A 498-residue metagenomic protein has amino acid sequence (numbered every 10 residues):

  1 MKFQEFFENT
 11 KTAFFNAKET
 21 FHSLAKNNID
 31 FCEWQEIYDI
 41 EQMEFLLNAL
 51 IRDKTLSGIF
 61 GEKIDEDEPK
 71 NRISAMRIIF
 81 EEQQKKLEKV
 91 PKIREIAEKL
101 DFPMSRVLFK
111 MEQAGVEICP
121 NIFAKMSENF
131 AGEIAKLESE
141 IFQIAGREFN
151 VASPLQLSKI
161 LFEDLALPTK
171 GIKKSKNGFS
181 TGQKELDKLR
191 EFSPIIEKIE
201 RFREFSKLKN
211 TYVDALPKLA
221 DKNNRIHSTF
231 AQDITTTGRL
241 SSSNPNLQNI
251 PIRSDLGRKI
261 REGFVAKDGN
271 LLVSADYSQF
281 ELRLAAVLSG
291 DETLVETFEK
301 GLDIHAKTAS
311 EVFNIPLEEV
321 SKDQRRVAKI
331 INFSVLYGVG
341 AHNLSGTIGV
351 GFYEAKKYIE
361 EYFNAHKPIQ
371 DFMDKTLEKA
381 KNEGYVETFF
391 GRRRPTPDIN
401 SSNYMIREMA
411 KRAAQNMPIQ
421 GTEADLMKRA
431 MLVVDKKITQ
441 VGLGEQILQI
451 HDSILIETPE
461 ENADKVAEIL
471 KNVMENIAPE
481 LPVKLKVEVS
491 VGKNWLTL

Functional and structural regions predicted by a protein language model:
M1, P69-D255, L271, S278-E281 (+8 more regions): Conserved "right-hand" nucleotidyltransferase catalytic core of DNA-directed polymerases
M1-E88, S127: Conserved DEDDh/DEDDy metal-dependent 3′-5′ exonuclease domain
K11-K18, E148-N150, D276, L455-E457: Short glycine-rich phosphate-binding loop at a beta-alpha junction
E41, L47-E66, K70, Q232-P316: Function-dense linear segments that define catalytic or interfacial modules in macromolecule-processing proteins
L87-L100, M104, L426-I450, I454: Active-site palm subdomain of RNA-directed nucleic acid polymerases
Q113, H227-S228, Q232-T235, S310-V441 (+3 more regions): Conserved catalytic core of nucleic-acid polymerases
A135-S139, Q143-E197, N364-R412, N416-P418 (+2 more regions): C-terminal polymerase-core module
S153, G238, D276, A309 (+5 more regions): Hydrophobic, well-ordered secondary-structure elements that form the walls of internal hydrophobic environments
